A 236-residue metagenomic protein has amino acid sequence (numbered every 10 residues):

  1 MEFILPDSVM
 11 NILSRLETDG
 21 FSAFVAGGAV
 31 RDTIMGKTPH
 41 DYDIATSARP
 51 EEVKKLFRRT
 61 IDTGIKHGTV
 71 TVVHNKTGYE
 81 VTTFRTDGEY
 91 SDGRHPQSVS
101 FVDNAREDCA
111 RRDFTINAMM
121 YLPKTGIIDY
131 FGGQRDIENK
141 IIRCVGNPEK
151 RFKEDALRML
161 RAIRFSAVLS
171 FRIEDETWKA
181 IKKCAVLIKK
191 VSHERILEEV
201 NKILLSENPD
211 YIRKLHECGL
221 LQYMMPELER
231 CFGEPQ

Functional and structural regions predicted by a protein language model:
M1-Q236: Catalytic cores of the polymerase beta-like nucleotidyltransferase superfamily and closely associated nucleotide
